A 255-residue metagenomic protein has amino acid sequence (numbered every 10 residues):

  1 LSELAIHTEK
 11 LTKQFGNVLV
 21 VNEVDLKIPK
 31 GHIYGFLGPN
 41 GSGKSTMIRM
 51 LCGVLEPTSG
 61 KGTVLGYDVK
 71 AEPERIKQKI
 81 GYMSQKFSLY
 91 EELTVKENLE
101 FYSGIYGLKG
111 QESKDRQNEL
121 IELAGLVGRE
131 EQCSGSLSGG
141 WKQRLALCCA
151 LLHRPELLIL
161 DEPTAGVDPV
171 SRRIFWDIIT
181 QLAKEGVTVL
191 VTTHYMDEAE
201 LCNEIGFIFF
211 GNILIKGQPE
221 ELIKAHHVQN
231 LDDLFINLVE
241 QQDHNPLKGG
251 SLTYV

Functional and structural regions predicted by a protein language model:
E92, C133-L137: Conserved ABC ATPase signature
E100, G104, K109-R129: Conserved ABC ATPase "signature" region
R154: Conserved catalytic motifs of ABC-family nucleotide-binding domains
L158-E162: Catalytic Walker B motif of ABC-type/P-loop ATPase nucleotide-binding domains
K216-G217: ABC ATPase "signature
